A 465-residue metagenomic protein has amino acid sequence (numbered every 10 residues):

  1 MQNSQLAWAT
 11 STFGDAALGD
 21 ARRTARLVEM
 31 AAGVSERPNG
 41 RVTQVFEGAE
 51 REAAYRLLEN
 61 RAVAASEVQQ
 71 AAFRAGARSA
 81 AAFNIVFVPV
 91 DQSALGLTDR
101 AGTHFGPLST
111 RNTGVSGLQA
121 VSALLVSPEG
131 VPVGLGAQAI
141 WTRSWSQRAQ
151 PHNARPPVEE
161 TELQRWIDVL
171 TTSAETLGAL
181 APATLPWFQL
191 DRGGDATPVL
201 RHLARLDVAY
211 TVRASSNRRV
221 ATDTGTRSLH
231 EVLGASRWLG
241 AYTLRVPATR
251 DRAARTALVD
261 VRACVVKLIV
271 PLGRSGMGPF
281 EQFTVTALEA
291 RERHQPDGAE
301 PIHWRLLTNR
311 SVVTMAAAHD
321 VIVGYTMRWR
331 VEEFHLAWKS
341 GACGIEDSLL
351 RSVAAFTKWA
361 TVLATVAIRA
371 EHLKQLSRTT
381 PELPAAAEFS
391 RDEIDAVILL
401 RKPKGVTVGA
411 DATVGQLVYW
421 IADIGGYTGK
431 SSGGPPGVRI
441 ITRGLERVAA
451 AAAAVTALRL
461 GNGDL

Functional and structural regions predicted by a protein language model:
M1-H104, N112-Q119, L125-L465: Single, function-defining residue in the core of a domain
